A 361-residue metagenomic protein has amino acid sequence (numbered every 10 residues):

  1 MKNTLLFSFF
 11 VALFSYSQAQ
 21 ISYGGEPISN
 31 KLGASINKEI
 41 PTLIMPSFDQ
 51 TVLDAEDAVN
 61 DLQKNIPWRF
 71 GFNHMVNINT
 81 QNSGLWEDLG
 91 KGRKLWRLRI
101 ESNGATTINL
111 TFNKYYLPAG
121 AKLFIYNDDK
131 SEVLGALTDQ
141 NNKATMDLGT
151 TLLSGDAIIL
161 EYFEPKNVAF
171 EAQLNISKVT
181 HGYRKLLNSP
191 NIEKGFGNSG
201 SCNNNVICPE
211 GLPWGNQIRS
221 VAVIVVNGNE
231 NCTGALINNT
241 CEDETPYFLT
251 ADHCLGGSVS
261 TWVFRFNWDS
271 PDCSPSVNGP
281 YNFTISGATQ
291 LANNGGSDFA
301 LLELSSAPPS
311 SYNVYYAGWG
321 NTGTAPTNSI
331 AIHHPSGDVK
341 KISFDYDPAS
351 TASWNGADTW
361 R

Functional and structural regions predicted by a protein language model:
M1-G25: Bacterial Sec-dependent N-terminal signal peptides
Q20-W96, K143-T151, D156-N238: Protease-domain processing segments flanking chymotrypsin-fold serine proteases, especially trypsin-like
S102-N109: Extended extracellular/luminal ectodomain segments enriched in beta-structured repeat modules
A105, K130, N227-N229: Glycine-centered tight beta-turn/hairpin loop motif at sheet-sheet or coil-to-beta transitions
T107, G120-K122, T261, N328: Exposed beta-strand and adjacent loop surfaces of beta-rich binding modules that mediate intermolecular recognition
Y116-S131: Short, surface-exposed beta-strand/strand-loop-strand elements in extracellular ectodomains
E132-K143: Solvent-exposed serine/threonine-rich low-complexity stretches and specific carbohydrate-binding patches
L153-R361: Serine endopeptidase catalytic core focused on the charge-relay Asp
